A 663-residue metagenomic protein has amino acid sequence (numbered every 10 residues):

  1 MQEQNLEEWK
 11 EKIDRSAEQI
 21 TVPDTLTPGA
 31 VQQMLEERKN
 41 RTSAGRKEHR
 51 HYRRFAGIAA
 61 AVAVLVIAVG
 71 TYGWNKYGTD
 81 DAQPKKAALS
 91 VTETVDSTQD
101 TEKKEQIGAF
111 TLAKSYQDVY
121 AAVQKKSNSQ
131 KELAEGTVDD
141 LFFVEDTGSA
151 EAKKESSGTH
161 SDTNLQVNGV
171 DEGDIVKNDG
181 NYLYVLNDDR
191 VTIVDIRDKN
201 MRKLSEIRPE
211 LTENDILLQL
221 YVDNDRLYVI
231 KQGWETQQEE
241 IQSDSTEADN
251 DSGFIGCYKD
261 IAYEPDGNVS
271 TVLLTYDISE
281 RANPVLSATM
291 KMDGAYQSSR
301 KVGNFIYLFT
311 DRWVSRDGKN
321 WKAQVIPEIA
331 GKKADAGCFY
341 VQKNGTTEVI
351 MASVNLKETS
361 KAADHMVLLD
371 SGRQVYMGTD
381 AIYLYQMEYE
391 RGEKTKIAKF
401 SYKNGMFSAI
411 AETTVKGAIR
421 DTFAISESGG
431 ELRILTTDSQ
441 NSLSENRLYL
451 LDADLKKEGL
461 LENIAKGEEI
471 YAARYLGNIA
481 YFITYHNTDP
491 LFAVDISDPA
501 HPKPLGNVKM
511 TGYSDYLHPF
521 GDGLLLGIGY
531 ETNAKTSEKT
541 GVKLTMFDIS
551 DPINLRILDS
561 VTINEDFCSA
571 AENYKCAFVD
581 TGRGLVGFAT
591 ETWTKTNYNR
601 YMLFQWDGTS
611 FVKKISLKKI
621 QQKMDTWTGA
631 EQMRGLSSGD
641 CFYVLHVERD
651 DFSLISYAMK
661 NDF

Functional and structural regions predicted by a protein language model:
M1-H49: Disordered, charged N-terminal biogenesis/targeting segments of membrane/secreted proteins
Q4, W9, G29, R38 (+4 more regions): Low-complexity, intrinsically disordered/propeptide-like segments
E8, T21, Q32, A63-I67 (+2 more regions): N-terminal non-cleavable signal-anchor helices
T25-K39, F55-K86: Single-pass transmembrane signal-anchor helices and their membrane-water interface zones
T27, T79-F663: Beta-sheet-rich non-transmembrane sensory/scaffold domains
H49-F55: N-terminal export and membrane-targeting signals
